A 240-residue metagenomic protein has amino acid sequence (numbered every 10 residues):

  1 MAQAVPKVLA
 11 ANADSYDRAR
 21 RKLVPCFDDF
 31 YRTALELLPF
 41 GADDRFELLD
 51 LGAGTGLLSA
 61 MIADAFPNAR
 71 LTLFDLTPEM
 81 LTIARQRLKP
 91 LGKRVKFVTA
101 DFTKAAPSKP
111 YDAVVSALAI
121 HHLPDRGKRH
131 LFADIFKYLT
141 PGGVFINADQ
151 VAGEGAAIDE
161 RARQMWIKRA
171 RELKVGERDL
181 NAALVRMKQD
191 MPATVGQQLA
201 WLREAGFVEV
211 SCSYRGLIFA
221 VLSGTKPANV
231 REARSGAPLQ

Functional and structural regions predicted by a protein language model:
M1-D17, W166: N-terminal, positively charged/glycine-rich alpha-helical extensions of SAM-dependent methyltransferases
C26-D44: Conserved alpha-helix/loop element of class I SAM-dependent methyltransferases that forms part of the SAM/SAH-binding
E47-L51, T55-K104: Class I SAM-dependent methyltransferase SAM/SAH-binding core
A106-V114: A short acidic, Gly/Pro-enriched loop at the edge of an enzyme's catalytic core that lines a small-molecule cofactor
R129-P141: A short glycine-rich, Lys/Arg-flanked "PGG" loop and its adjoining helix->strand segment in the class I
A148-E204: C-terminal alpha-helical "lid/dimerization" subdomain adjacent to the S-adenosyl-L-methionine
V208-R231: Core SAM-dependent methyltransferase catalytic element
R234-Q240: Short, low-complexity intrinsically disordered segments enriched in A/P/G/S/L with frequent Arg, especially at protein
